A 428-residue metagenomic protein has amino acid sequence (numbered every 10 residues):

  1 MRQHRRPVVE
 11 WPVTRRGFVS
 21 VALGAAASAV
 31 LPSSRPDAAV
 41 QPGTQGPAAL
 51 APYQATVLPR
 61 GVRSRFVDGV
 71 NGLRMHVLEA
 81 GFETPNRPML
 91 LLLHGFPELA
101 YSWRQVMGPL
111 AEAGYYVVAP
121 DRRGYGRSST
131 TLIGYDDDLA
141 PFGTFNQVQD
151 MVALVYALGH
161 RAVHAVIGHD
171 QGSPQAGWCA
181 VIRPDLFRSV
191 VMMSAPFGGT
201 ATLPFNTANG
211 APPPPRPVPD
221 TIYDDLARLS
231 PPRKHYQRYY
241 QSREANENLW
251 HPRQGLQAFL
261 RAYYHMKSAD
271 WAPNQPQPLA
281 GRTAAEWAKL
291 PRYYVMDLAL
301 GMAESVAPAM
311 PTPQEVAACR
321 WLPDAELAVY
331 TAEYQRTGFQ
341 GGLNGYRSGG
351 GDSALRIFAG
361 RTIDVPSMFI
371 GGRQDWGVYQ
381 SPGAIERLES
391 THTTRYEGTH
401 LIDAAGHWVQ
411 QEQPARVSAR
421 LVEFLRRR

Functional and structural regions predicted by a protein language model:
M1-V13: N-terminal secretory signal peptides
P12, P32-V57: C-terminal segment of N-terminal export signals and the immediately downstream linker at the start of the mature
T14-A22: N-terminal export leaders
P47-S64, M75, E83-T84, M89 (+3 more regions): Flexible "cap/lid" subdomain of the alpha/beta-hydrolase fold that forms the substrate-access gate
G81-T131, H169: Conserved HGGG/HGGXW glycine-rich cap/lid loop of the alpha/beta-hydrolase fold
A262, R420-R428: C-terminal alpha-helix
T399-A405: Short glycine-rich catalytic loops that host catalytic nucleophiles or stabilize transition states across multiple
A405-Q413: Catalytic histidine-centered segment of alpha/beta-hydrolase-like enzymes
